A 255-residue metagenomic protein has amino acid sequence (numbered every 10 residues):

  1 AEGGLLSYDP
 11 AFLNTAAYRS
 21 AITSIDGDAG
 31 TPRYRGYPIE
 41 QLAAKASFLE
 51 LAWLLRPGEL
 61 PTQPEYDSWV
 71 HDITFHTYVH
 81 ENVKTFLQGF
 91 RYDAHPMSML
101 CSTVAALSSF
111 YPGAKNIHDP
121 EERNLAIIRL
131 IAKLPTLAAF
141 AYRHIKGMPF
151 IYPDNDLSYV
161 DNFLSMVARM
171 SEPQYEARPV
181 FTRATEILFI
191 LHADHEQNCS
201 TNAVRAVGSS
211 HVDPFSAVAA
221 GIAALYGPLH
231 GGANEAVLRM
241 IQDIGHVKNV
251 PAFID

Functional and structural regions predicted by a protein language model:
A1-D255: Hydrophobic alpha-helical bundle cores within soluble ligand-binding/oligomerization subdomains
